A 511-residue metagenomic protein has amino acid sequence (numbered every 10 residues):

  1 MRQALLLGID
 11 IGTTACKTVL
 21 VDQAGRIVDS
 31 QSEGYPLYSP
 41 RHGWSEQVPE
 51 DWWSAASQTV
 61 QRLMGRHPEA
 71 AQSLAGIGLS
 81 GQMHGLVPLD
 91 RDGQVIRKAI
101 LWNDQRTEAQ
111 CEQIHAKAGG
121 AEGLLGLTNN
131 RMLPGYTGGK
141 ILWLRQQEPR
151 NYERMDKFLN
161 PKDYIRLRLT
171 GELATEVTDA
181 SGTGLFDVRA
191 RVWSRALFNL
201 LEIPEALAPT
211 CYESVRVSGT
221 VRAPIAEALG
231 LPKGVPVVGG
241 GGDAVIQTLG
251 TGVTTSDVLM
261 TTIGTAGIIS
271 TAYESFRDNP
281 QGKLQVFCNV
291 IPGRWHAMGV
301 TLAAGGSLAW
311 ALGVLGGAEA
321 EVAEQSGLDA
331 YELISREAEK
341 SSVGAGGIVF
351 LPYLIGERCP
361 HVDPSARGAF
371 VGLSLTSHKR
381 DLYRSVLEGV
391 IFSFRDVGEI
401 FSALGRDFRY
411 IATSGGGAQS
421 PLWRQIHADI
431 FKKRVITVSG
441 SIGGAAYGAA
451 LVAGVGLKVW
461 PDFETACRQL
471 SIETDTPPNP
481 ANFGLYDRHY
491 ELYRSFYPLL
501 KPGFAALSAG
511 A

Functional and structural regions predicted by a protein language model:
M1-R97, A109, G126, R154 (+7 more regions): N-terminal glycine/serine-rich phosphate-binding loop of ATP-dependent small-molecule kinases, especially carbohydrate
L6-I9, E108, H115-R131, G135-Y136 (+5 more regions): Active-site core segments that coordinate phosphate-bearing ligands/cofactors across diverse enzyme families
G25, V48, I77, D104 (+3 more regions): Residue-level signal for inorganic ion chemistry
E33-Y35, E213, P478: Active-site donor-binding loop signature of nucleotide-sugar glycosyltransferases
G65-W102, R131-T137, R166-D187, T210-S214 (+1 more regions): Short beta-strand-loop/turn "lid" adjacent to the catalytic site in phosphate-handling enzymes
K98-C111, V438: Short, acidic/small-residue loops that bind anionic groups at enzyme active sites
